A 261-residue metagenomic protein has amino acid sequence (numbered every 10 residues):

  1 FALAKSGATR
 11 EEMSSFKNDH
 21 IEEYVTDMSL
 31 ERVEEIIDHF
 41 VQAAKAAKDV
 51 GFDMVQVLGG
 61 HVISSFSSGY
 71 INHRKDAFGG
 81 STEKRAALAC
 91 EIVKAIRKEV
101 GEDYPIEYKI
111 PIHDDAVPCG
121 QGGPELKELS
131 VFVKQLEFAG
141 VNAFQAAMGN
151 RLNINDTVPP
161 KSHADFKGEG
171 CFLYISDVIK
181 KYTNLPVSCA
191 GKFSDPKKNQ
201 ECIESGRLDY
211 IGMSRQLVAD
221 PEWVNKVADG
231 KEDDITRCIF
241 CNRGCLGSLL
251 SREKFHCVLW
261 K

Functional and structural regions predicted by a protein language model:
F1-K261: Flavin-dependent oxidoreductase catalytic cores
